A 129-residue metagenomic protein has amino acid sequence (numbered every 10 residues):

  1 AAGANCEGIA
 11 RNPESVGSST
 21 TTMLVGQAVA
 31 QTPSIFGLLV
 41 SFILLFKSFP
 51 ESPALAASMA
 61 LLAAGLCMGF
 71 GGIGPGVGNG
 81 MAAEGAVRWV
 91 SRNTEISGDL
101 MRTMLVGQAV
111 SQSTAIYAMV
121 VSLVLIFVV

Functional and structural regions predicted by a protein language model:
A1-V129: Hydrophobic, small-residue-rich transmembrane alpha-helices and their short perimembrane loops in multi-pass membrane
